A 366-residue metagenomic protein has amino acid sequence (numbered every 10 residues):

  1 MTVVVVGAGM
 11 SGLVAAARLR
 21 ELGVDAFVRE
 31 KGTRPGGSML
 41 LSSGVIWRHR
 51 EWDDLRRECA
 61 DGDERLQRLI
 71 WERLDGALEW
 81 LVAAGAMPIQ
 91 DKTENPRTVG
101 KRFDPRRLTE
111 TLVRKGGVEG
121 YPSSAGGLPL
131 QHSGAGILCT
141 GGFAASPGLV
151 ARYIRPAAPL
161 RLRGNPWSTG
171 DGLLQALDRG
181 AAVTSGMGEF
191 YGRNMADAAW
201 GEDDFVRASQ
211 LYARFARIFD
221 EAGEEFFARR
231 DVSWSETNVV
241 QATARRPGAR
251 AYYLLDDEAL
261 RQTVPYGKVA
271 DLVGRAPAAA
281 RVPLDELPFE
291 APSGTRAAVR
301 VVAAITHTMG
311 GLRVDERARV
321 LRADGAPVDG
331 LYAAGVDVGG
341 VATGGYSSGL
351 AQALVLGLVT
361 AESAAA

Functional and structural regions predicted by a protein language model:
M1, L128-A135: Core beta-strand elements of the Rossmann-like FAD/NAD(P) dinucleotide-binding domain in flavoenzyme oxidoreductases
T2-V28: N-terminal Rossmann-like FAD-binding beta1-loop-alpha1 element of flavoenzymes
K31-G117, A216-E225, R229-D231, E258: Conserved N-terminal/central alpha/beta ligand/cofactor-binding core
G117-P129: A conserved short coil-to-beta-strand element within the FAD-binding core of flavoproteins
G134-A196, A318, L350, V359: Glycine-rich loop(s) and the adjacent beta-strand/alpha-helix scaffold that form part
L173-Q175, R179-E286: An anion/pyrophosphate-binding glycine-rich loop and adjacent beta-alpha core in soluble alpha-beta enzymes
V282-V341: A glycine-rich dinucleotide-binding beta-alpha-beta segment and adjacent secondary-structure elements that constitute
A326-A366: Catalytic phosphate/nucleotide-handling subdomain of diverse soluble enzymes
